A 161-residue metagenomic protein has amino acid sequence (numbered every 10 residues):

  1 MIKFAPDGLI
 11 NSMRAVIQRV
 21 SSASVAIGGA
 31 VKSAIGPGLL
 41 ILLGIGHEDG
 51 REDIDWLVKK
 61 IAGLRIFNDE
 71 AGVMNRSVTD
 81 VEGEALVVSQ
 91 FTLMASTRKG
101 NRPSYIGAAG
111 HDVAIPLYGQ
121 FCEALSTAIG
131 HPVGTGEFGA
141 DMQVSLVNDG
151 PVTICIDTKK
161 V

Functional and structural regions predicted by a protein language model:
L9-G100, S104, P116-V161: N-terminal, polar/charged subdomain of small-to-medium soluble alpha/beta proteins
G107: An anionic oxygen-ligand recognition environment, strongly enriched in 2H phosphoesterase
H111: Active-site-adjacent loop/tail segments of enzyme domains
